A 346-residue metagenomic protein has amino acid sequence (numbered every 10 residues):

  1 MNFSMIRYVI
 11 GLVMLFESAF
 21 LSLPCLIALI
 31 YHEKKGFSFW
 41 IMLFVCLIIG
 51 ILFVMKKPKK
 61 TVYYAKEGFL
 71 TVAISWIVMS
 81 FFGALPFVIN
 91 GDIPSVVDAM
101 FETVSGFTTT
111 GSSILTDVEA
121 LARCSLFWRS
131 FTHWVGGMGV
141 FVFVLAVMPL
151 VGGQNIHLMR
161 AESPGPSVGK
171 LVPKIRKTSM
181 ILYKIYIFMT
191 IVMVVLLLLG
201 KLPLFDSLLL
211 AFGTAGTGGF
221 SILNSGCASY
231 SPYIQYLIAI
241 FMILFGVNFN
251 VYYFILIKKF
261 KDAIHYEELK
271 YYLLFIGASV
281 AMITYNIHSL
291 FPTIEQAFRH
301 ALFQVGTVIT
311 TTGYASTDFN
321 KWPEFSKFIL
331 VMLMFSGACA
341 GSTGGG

Functional and structural regions predicted by a protein language model:
M1-G346: Membrane-proximal intracellular helices of multi-pass ion channels
